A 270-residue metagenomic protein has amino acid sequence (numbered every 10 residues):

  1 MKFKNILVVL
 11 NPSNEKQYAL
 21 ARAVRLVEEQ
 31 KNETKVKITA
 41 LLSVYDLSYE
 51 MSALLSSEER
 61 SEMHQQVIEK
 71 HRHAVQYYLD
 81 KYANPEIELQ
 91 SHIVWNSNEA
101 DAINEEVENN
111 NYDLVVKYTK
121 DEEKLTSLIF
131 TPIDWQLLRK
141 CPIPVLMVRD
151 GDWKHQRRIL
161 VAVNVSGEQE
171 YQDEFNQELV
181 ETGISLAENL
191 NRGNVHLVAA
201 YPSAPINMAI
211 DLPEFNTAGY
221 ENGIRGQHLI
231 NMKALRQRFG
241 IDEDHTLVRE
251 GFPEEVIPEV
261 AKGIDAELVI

Functional and structural regions predicted by a protein language model:
M1-E59, R158-E214: Small/aliphatic-rich secondary-structure junction motif
M1-K2, D80-V115, R236-V269: Structural beta-alpha unit
K2-N5, R25-E28, N104-H155, E259-I270: Gly/Ser-rich helix-loop-strand patches that form or flank binding pockets for ribonucleotide-derived cofactors
V27, V75-A83, V107, A187 (+1 more regions): Conserved hydrophobic residues forming the short capping helix/wall of the S-adenosyl-L-methionine
K37, E88-Q90, P144, N194 (+1 more regions): Conserved beta-strand segments of alpha/beta enzyme cores
E59-H73, N216-I230: A short acidic, glycine-rich active-site loop that binds or catalyzes chemistry on phosphate/adenosine moieties
V195, I224-I241, I264: Intrinsically disordered, low-complexity segments enriched in Gly and acidic/Ser/Thr residues that form flexible
